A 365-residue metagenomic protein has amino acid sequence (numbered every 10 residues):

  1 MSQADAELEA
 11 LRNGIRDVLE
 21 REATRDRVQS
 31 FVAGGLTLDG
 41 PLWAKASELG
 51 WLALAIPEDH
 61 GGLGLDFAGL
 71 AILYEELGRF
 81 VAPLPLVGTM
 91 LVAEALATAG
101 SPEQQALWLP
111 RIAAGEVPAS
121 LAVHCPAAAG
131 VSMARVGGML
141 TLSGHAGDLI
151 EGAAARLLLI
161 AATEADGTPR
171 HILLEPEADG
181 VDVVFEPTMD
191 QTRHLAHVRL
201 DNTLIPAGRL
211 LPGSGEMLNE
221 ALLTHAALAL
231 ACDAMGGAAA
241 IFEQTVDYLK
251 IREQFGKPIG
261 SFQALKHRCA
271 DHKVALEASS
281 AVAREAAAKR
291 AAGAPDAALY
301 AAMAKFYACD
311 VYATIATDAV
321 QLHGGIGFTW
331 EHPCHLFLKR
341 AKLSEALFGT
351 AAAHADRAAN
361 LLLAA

Functional and structural regions predicted by a protein language model:
M1-F80, L84, P102, R111 (+4 more regions): Alpha-helical interface subdomain recognition
G50, Y74-L77, L174-A178, L204: Short Ser/Thr-interspersed hydrophobic loop/turn segments at strand-loop and sheet-helix junctions that line or gate
P83-P102: N-terminal glycine-rich flavin-associated loop
V92, V117, A127-A129, A153-R156 (+5 more regions): A generic structural signal for well-ordered coil/turn residues at beta-strand boundaries that shape enzyme active-site
L96, W108-P110, G130-S132, A146-I150 (+3 more regions): A generic local secondary-structure boundary/capping motif
A114-P126, I160: A short, Trp-centered hydrophobic/proline-enriched beta-strand micro-motif
A122, M139, H145-V181: A short core secondary-structure module
V131-S132, D148-L149, E175-L210: Flexible, small-/acidic-enriched active-site or ligand-binding loops
